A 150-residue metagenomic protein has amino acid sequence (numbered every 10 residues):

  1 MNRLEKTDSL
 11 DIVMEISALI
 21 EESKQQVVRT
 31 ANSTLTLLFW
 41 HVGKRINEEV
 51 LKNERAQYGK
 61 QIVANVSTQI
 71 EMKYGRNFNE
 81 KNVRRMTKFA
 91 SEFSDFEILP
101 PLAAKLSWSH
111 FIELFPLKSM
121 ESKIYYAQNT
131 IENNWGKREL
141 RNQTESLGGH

Functional and structural regions predicted by a protein language model:
M1-H150: Basic, low-complexity intrinsically disordered segments
